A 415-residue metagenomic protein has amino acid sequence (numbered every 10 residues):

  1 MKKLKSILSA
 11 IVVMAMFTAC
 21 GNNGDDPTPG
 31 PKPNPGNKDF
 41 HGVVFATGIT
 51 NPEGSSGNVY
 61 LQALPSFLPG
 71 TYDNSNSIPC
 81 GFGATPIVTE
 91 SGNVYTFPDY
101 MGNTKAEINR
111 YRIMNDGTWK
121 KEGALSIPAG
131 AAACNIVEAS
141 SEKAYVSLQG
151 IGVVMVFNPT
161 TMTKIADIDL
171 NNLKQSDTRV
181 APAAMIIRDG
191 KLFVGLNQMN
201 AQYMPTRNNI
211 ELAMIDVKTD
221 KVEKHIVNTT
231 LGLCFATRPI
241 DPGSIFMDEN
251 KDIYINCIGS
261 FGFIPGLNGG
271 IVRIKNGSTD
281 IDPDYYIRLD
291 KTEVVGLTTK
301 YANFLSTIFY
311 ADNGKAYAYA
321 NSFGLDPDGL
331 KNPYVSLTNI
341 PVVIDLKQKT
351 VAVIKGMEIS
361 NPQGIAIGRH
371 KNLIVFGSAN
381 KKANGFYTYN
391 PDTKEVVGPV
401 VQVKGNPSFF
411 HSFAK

Functional and structural regions predicted by a protein language model:
M1-V44: Bacterial Sec-dependent N-terminal signal peptides
K32-K38, T85-E90, N135-A139, A181-R188 (+4 more regions): Structural signature of eukaryotic scaffold interfaces centered on beta-propeller domains
I49-G54, Y100-T104, G150-V153, M199-Y203 (+3 more regions): Short glycine/acidic-enriched loop and turn motifs that connect beta-strands
V59-P65, R110, N158, R207-D220 (+3 more regions): Beta-propeller blade signature
Y60-V156: Post-signal peptide N-terminal segment of secreted/secretory-pathway proteins
N76, E122-P128, I168-T178, V222-I240 (+3 more regions): Surface-exposed loop and turn segments in beta-propeller and other repeat-based domains that flank or scaffold
I187-Y317, N321-F323: Acidic, serine/threonine- and glycine-rich low-complexity intrinsically disordered segments that serve as flexible
A302-S378: Loop/turn-rich, solvent-exposed surfaces of beta-rich toroidal or solenoidal domains
